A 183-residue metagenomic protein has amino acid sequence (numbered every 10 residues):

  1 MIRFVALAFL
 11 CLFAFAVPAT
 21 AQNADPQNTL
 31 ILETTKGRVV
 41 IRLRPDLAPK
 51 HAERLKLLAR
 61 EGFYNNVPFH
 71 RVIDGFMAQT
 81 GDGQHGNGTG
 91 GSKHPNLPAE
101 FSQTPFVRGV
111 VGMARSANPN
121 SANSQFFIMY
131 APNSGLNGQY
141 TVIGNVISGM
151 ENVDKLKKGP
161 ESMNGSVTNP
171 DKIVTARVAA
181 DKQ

Functional and structural regions predicted by a protein language model:
M1-A8: Bacterial N-terminal signal peptides that target proteins for export
I2, A14-Q183: Cyclophilin-like peptidyl-prolyl cis-trans isomerases
